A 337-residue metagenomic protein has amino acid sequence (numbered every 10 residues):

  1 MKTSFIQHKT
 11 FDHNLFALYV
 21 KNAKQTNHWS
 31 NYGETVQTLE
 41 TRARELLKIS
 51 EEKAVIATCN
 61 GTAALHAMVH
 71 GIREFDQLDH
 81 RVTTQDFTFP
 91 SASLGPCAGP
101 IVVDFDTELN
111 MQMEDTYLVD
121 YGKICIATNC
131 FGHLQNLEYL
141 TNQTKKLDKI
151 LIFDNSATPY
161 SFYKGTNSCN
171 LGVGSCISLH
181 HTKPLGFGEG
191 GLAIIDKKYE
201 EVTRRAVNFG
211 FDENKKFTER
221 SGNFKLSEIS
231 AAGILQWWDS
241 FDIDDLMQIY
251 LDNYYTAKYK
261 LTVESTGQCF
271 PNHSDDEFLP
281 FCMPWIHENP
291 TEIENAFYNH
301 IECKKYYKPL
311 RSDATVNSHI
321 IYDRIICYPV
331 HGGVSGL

Functional and structural regions predicted by a protein language model:
M1-S30, K149, Y328-P329: N-terminal "arm"/small-domain region of PLP-dependent enzymes with the aminotransferase-like
V36-R42, L46-I56, G61, I126-A127 (+2 more regions): PLP-dependent aminotransferase class I/II
G61-I72, G191, I234: Buried hydrophobic packing segments
A63, H70-K146, I150-N155, P159: PLP-dependent aminotransferase-like
A64, N170-V207: Active-site PLP attachment segment
M111-Y117, K164-C176, L337: A short alpha/beta connector and helix-capping loop motif
L151-F153, S175, C303, Y328: Hydrophobic faces of well-ordered beta-strands that scaffold small-molecule active sites in alpha/beta enzyme cores
